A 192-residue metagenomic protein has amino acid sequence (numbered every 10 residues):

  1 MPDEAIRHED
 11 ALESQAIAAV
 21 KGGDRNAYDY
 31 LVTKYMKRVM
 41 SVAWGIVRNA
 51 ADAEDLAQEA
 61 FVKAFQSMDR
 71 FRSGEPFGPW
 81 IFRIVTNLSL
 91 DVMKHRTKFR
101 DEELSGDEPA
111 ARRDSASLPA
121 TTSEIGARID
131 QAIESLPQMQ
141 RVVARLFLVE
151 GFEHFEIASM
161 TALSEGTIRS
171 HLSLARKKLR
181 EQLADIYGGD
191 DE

Functional and structural regions predicted by a protein language model:
M1, A5-E13, K98-G126, E153: Internal acidic/polar
P2-H8, A19, S123, R128-Q131 (+3 more regions): C-terminal edge and immediately downstream basic/flexible tail or linker adjoining helix-turn-helix-like DNA-binding
D3-A5, K21-Y30, M40-E59, E165 (+1 more regions): Short, charged helix-capping/linker segments at alpha-helix termini
K21-G22, R48, F61-P76, H95-T97 (+1 more regions): Sigma70-family region 2
K34-K37, G45-R48, R145-F152: Short helix-capping/turn signature of helix-turn-helix
D55-V62, E75-N87: Structural recognition of an alpha-helix C-terminal capping motif at a helix-to-coil junction
Q66-S73, R83-E103, T122, L174: Arg/Lys-rich amphipathic alpha helix in sigma70-family domain 2
Q131-E134, Q138-V142, L146, E150-T167 (+1 more regions): Helix-turn-helix DNA-binding module
